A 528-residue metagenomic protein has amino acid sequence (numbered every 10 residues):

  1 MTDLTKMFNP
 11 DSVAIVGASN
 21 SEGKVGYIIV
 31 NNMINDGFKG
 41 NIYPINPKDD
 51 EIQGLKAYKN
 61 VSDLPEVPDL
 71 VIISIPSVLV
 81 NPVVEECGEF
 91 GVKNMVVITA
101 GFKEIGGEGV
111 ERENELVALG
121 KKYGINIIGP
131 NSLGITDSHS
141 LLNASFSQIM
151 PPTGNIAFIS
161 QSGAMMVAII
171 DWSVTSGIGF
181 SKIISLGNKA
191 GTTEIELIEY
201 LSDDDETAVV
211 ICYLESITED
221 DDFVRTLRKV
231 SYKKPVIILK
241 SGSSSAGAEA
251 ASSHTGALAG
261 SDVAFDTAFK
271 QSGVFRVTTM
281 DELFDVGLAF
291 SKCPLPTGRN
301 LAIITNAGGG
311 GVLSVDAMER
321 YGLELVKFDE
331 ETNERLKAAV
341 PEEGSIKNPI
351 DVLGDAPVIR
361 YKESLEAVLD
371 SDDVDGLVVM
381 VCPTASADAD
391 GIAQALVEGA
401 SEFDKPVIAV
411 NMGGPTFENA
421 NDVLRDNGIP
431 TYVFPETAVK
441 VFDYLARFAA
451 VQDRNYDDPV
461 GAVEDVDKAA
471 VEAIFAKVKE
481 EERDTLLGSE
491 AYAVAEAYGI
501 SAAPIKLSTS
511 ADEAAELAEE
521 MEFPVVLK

Functional and structural regions predicted by a protein language model:
M1-L527: Catalytic-core regions of core metabolic enzymes, especially those transforming organic acids/acyl-group intermediates
